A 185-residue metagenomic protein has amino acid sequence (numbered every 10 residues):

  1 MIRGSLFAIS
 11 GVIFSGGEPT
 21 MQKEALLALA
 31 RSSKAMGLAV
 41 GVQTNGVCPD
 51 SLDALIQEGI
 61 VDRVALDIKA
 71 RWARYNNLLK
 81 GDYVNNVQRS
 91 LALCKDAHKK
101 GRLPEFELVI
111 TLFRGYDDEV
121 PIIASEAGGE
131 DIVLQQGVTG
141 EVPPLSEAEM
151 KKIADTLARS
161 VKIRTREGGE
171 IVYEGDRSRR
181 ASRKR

Functional and structural regions predicted by a protein language model:
M1-G11, T20-E149: Conserved AdoMet/S-adenosylmethionine-binding subsite of the radical SAM
G17: Short, charge-patterned binding micro-sites
L134-R185: Long hydrophobic alpha-helical segments typical of transmembrane helices together with their membrane-interfacial
